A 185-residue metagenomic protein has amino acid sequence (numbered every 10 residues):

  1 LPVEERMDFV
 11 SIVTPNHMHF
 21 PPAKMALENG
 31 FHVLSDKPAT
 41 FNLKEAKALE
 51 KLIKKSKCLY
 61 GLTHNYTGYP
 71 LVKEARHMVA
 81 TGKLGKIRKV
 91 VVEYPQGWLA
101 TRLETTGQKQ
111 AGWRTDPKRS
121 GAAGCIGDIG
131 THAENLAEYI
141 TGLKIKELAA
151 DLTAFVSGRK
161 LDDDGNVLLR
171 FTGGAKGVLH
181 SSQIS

Functional and structural regions predicted by a protein language model:
L1-M7: A structured beta-alpha segment of the ubiquitous adenosine-cofactor-binding alpha/beta core
F9, K89, K176: Short, Asp-centered acidic motifs that coordinate Mg2+ and/or phosphate in catalytic or ligand-binding sites
F9, P15-T67, G82: Beta-strand-loop-alpha-helix segment that lines the small-molecule cofactor/substrate pocket of alpha/beta enzymes
T14-P15, S181: Short glycine-/small-residue-rich Rossmann-like dinucleotide-binding loops
L34, L59-G61, V91, A149 (+1 more regions): Structural detector of well-ordered beta-strand residues that form the stable sheet scaffold of enzyme domains
T67-R159: Predominantly a Rossmann-like dinucleotide-binding segment in NAD(P)-dependent oxidoreductases
L152-D162, T172-S185: NAD(P)-dinucleotide binding in Rossmann-like oxidoreductases
